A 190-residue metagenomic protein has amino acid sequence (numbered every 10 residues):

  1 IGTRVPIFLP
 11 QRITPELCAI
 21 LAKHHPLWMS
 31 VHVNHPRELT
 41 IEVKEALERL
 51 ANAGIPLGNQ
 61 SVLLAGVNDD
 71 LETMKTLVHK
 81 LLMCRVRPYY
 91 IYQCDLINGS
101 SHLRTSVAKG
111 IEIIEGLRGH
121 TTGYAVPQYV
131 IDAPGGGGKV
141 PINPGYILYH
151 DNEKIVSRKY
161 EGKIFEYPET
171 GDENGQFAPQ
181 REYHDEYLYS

Functional and structural regions predicted by a protein language model:
G2-T121: Conserved AdoMet/S-adenosylmethionine-binding subsite of the radical SAM
L82-S190: Auxiliary Fe-S-binding modules of radical SAM enzymes
